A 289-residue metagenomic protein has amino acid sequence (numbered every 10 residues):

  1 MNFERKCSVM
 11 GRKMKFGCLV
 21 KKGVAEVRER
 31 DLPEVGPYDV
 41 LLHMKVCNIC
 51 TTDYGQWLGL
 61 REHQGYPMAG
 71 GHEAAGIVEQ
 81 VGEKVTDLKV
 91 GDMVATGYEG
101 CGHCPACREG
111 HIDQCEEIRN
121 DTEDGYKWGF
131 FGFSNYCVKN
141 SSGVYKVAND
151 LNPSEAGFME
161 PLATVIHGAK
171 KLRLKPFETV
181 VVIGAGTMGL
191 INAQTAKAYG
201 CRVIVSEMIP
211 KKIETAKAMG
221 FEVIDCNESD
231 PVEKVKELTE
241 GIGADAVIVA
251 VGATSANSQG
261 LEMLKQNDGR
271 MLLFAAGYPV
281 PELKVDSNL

Functional and structural regions predicted by a protein language model:
M1-A75, N135: Short N-terminal strand-loop motif that marks the start of NAD(P)H/FAD-dependent oxidoreductase cofactor-binding domains
P33-C47, L60-R108, A148-D150: Glycine-rich beta-strand-centered segment in the early N-terminal region that forms part of a ligand/cofactor-binding
G36, K89, K175, K265-Q266: Residue-level recognition of short, solvent-exposed, well-ordered loop/turn junctions that link secondary-structure
E73, D92-M93, A106, Y136 (+3 more regions): Residue-level marker of beta-strand positions
H103-I183: NAD(P)H dinucleotide-binding glycine-rich loop of Rossmann-like/cofactor-binding domains, especially the beta1-alpha1
N149-S229: Mid-domain Rossmann-like dinucleotide-binding core that forms the NAD(H)/NADP(H) cofactor-binding site
D230-G241: Short amphipathic alpha-helix with an adjacent loop that forms part of the alpha/beta core around
A253-L289: Glycine-rich phosphate-binding loop and adjacent beta-alpha segment of Rossmann(oid) nucleotide-cofactor-binding
